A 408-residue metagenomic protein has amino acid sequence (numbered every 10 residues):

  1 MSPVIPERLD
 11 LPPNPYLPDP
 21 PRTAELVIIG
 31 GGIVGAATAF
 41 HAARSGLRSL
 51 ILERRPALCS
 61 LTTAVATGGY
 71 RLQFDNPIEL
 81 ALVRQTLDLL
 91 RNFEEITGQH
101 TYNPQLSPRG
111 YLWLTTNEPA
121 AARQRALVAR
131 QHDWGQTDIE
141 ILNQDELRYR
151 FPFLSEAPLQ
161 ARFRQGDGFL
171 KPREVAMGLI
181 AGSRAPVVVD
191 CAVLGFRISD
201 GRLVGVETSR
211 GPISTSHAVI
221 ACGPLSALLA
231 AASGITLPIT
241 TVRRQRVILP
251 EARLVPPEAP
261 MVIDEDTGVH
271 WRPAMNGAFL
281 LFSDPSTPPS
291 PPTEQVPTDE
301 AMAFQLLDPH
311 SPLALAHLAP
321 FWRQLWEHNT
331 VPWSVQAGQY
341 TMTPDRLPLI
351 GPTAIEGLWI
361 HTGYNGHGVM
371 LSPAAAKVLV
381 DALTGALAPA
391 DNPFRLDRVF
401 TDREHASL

Functional and structural regions predicted by a protein language model:
M1-L26, R44-S45: Extreme N-terminal leader/targeting segments of oxidoreductases
R44-T63: Glycine-rich FAD pyrophosphate-binding loop
C59, P212-P260: Central helical "cap/lid" subdomain
T67-R150, G268-H270, P309: Dinucleotide-binding Rossmann-like beta1-alpha1 core, especially the glycine-rich loop that anchors the ADP
A81-R84, L114-R123, R162-A181, D299-P309: Short beta-strand to alpha-helix junction loop
R162-S216: Helical element adjacent to the flavin cofactor pocket in flavoenzyme catalytic cores
A252-E356: Active-site lid/adjacent beta-loop-alpha segment flanking the redox-cofactor pocket in flavoenzymes
A316-L408: C-terminal catalytic lobe of FAD-dependent flavoproteins
